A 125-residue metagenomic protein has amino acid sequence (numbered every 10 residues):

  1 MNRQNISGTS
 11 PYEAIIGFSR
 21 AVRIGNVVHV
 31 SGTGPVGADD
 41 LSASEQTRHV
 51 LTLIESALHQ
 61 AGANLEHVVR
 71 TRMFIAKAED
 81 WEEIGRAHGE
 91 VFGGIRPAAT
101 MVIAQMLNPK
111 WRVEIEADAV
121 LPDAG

Functional and structural regions predicted by a protein language model:
M1-V69, I75-G125: N-terminal presequence-like segments and the immediate start of the first folded domain
